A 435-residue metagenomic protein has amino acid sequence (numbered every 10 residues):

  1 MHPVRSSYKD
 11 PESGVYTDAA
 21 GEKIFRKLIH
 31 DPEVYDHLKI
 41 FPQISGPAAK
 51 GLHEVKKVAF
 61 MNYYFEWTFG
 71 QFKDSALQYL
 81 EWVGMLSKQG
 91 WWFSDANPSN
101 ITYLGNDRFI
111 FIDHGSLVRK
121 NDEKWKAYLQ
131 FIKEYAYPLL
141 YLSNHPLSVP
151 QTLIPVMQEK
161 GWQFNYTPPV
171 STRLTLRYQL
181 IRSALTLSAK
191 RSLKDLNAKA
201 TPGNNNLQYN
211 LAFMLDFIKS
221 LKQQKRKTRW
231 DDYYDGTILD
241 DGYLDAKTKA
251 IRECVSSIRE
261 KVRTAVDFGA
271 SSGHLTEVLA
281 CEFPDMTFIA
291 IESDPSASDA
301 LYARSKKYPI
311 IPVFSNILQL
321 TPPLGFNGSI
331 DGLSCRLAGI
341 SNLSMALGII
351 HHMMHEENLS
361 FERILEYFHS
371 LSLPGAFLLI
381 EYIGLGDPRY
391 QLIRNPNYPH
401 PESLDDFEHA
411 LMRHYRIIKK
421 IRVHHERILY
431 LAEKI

Functional and structural regions predicted by a protein language model:
M1-Y63, G70-S94, L104, P138-P169 (+1 more regions): Conserved ATP-binding subdomain of kinase catalytic cores across diverse folds
W92, N97-S143: Catalytic activation segment of kinase domains across protein kinase-like and atypical kinase folds
K261-S271: Conserved class I S-adenosyl-L-methionine
S272-P284: Conserved SAM-binding loop of SAM-dependent methyltransferases across substrates and taxa, primarily the Class I
T287-E292: Conserved SAM-binding motif I beta-strand of class I
Y302-A338: S-adenosyl-L-methionine
M353-Y367: A short, conserved alpha-helix within the catalytic core of class I
G375-I383: Conserved beta-strand signature within the Rossmann-like core of class I S-adenosyl-L-methionine
